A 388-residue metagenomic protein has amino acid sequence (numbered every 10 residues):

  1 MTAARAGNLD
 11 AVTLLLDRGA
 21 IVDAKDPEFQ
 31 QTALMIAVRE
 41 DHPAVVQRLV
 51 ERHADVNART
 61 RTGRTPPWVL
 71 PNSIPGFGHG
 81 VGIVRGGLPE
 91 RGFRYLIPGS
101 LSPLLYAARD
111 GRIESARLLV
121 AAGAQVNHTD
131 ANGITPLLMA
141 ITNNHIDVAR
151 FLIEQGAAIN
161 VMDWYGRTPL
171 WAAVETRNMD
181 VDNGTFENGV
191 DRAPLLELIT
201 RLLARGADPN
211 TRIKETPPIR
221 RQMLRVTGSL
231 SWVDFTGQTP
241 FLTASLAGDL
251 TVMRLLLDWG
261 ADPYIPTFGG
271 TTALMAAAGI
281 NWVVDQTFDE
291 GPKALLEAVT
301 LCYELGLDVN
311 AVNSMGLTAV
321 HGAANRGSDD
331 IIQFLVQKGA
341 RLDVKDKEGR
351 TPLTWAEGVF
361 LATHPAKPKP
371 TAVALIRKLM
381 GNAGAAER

Functional and structural regions predicted by a protein language model:
T2-N8, I36-H42, W68-L88, R94-G99 (+8 more regions): Ankyrin repeat A-helix N-terminal signature
D10-A11, A44-V45, E114-S115, D147-V148 (+5 more regions): Conserved ankyrin/ankyrin-like repeat signature
T13-I21, Q47-D55, R117-Q125, R150-A158 (+5 more regions): Ankyrin repeat domain, specifically the short helix-to-loop turn at the C-terminus of the second helix of each repeat
D26-P27, T60, I97, D130 (+6 more regions): Ankyrin repeat boundary/linker residues
F29-Q30, G63, S100, G133 (+6 more regions): Start-of-repeat signature of ankyrin repeats
M315-W355: Ankyrin-repeat and related helical/solenoid repeat scaffolds used for protein-protein interactions
L342-A385: Leucine-rich solenoid repeat scaffolds
